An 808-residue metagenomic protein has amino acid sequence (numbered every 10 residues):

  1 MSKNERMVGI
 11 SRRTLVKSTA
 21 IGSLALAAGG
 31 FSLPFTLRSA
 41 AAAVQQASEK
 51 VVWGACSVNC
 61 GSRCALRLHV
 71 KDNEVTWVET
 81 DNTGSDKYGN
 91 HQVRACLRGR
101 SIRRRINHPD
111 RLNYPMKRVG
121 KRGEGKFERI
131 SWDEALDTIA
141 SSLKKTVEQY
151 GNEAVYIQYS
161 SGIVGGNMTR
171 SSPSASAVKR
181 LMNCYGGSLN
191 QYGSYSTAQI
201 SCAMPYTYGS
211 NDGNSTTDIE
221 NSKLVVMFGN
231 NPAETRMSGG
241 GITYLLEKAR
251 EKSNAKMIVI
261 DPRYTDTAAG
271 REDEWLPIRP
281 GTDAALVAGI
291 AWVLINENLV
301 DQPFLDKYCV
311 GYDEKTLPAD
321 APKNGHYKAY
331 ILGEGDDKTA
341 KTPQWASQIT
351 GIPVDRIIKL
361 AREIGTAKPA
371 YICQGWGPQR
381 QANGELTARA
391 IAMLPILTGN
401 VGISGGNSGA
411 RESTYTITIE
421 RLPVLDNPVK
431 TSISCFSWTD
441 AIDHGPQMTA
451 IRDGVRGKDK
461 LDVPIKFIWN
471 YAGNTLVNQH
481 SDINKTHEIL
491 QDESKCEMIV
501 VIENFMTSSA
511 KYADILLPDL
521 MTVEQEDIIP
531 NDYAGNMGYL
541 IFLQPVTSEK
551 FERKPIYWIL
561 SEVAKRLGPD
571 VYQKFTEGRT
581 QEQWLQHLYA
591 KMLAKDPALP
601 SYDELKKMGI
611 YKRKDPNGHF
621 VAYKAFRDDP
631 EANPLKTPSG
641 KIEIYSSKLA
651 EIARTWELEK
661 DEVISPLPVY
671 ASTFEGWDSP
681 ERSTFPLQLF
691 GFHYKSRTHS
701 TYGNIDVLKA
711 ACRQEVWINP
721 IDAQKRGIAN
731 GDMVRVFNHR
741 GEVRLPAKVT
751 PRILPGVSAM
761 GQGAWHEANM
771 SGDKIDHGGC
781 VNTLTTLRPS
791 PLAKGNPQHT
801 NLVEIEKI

Functional and structural regions predicted by a protein language model:
S2-K3, P173-I260, T267, A285 (+3 more regions): Extended redox/cofactor-interaction regions of prokaryotic respiratory oxidoreductases
S2-L299, G325, K466, Y471 (+2 more regions): N-terminal export/assembly segments and adjacent metallocofactor-ligating motifs of anaerobic energy-metabolism
S160-S161, K307-V310, I364, N407-T418 (+2 more regions): A glycine-rich phosphate-binding loop feature that marks nucleotide/adenosyl-phosphate handling sites
R263-A367: Long, well-ordered, tryptophan-enriched scaffold segments
K323-H444: Active-site phosphate/pyrophosphate-binding segments
E497-M498, P545-A564: Phosphate/diphosphate-binding loops
L520-P545, P755-G756: Catalytic or ion-translocation cores adjacent to nucleophile or general acid/base/metal-coordination motifs in diverse
I556-M608, S700-Y702, D706-W717, I721-I808: Long, contiguous, secondary-structure-rich segments that constitute the structural scaffold of globular domains
